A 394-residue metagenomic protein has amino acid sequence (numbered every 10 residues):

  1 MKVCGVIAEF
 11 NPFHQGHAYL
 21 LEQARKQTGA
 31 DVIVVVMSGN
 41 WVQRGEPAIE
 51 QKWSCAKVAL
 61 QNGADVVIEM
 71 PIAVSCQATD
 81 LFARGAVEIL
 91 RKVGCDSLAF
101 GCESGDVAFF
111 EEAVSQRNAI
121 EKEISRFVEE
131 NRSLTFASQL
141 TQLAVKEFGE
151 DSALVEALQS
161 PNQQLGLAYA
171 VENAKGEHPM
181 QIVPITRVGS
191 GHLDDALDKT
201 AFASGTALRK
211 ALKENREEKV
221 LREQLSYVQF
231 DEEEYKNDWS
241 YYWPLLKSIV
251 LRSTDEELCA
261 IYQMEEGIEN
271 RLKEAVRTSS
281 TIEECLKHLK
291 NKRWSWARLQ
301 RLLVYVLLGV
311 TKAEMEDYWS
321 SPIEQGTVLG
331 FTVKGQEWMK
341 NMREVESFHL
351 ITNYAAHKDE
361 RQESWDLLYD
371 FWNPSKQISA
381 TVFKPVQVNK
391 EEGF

Functional and structural regions predicted by a protein language model:
M1-C55: N-terminal catalytic cores of NTP/NDP-binding nucleotidyl/phosphoryl-transfer enzymes
V6-I7, V36-M37, I68-M70, V183-I185: Short beta-strands and strand-loop turn motifs
A8, V42-Q43, A59, A73-V74 (+1 more regions): Short, contiguous strand/loop micro-motifs
R25-K26, L60, V87-R91: Non-catalytic positions within long, well-ordered alpha-helices that form the structural scaffold/packing of enzyme
T28-A30, A64, C95: Short, high-confidence coil segments that cap the C-terminus of an alpha-helix and link into the following beta-strand
K57-P71: A glycine-rich helix N-cap at a beta->alpha junction
M70-F394: Active-site cores that bind ATP or allylic diphosphates and position pyrophosphate for catalysis
